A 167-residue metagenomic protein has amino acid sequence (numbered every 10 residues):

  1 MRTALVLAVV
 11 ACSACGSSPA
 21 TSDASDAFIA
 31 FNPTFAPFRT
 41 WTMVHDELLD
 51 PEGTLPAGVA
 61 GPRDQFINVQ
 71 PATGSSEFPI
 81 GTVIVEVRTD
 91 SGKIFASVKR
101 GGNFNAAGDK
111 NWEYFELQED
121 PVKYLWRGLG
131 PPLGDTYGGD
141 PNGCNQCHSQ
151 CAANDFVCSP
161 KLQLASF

Functional and structural regions predicted by a protein language model:
M1-L7: Sec-dependent signal peptide recognition, specifically the positively charged N-region followed immediately by
A8-V9, G74: Exposed boundary/loop context
A11-A14: C-terminal motif of bacterial Sec signal peptides marking the signal peptidase cleavage site
G16-A24, N32-F38, S75-F167: Sequence context surrounding c-type heme c attachment/ligation sites in exported
D23-E77: N-terminal secretory signal peptides
